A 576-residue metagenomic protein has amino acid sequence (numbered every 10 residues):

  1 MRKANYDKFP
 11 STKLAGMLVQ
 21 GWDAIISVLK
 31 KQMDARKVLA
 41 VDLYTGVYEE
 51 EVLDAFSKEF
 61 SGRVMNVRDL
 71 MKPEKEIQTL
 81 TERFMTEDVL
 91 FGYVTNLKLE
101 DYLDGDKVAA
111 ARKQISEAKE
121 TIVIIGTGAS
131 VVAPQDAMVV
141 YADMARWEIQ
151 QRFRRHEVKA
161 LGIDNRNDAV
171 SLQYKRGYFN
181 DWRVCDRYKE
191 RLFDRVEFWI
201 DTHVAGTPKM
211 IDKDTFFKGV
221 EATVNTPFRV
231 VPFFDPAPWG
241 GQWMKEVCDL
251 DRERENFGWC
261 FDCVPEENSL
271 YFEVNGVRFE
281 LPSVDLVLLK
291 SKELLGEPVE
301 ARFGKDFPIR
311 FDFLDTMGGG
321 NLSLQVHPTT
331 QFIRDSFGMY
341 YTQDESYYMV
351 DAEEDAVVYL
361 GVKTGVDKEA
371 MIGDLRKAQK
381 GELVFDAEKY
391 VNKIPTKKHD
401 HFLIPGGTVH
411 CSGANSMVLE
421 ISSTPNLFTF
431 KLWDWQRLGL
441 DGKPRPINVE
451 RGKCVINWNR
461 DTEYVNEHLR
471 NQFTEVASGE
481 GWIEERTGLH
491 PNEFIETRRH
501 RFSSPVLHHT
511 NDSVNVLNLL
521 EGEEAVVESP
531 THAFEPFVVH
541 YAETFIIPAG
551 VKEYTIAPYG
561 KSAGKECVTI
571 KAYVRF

Functional and structural regions predicted by a protein language model:
M1-D34, E50-F60, R155-V158, Y178-Q242: NTP-dependent small-molecule kinase module
R2-Q20, A24, G62-T121: ATP-dependent small-molecule kinase phosphotransfer cores that center on conserved nucleotide phosphate-binding segments
A24-I25, F193-E369, D434-E475, I483 (+3 more regions): Transition-metal
E59, A109-G162: ATP-dependent NMP and nucleoside kinases share a basic, alpha-helical "lid"
M71-L103, D136-R183: A glycine- and Lys/Arg-enriched "phosphate-lid" helix/loop adjacent to the NTP-binding pocket of small-molecule kinases
D306, T316-N321, P328-T329, A352-D355 (+4 more regions): Ligand-binding loop in jelly-roll beta-barrel domains
E382-W435: Loop-centered beta-sheet repeat module
Y390-L403, E528-V551, T555: Short acidic-glycine-tyrosine-enriched beta hairpin
